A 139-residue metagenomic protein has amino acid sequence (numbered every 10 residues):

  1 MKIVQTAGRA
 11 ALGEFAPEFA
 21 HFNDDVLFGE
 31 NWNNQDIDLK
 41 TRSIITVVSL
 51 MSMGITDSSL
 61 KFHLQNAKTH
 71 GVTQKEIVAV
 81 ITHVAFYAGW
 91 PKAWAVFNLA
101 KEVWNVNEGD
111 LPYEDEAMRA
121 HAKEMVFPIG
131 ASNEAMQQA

Functional and structural regions predicted by a protein language model:
M1-T41, L60-K61, T69, A93-A139: Acidic, glycine/proline-rich low-complexity segments that act as flexible tails and inter-domain linkers
N33, M51, K68, F86: Short polybasic/polar patches that bind polyanions
D38, T56, G71-V78: Helix N-cap / loop-to-helix initiation motif
T41-M51, L60, L64, I77-I81: Short, structured motif recognition centered on aromatic/hydrophobic residues
S43, H83-P91: Substrate/cofactor-recognition hotspot
S49-T56, A88-G89: Short alpha-helix boundary/capping elements
Q65, T82-A85, N98-K101: Short amphipathic alpha-helical surface patches that mediate protein-protein
